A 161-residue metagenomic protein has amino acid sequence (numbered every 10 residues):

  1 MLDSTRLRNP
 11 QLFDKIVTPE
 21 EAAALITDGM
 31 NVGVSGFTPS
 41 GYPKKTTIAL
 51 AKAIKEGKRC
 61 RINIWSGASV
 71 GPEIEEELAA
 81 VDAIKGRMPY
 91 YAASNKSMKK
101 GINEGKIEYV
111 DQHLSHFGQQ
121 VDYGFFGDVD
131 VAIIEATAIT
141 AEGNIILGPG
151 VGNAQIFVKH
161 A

Functional and structural regions predicted by a protein language model:
M1-A161: Conserved alpha/beta enzyme-core scaffold
